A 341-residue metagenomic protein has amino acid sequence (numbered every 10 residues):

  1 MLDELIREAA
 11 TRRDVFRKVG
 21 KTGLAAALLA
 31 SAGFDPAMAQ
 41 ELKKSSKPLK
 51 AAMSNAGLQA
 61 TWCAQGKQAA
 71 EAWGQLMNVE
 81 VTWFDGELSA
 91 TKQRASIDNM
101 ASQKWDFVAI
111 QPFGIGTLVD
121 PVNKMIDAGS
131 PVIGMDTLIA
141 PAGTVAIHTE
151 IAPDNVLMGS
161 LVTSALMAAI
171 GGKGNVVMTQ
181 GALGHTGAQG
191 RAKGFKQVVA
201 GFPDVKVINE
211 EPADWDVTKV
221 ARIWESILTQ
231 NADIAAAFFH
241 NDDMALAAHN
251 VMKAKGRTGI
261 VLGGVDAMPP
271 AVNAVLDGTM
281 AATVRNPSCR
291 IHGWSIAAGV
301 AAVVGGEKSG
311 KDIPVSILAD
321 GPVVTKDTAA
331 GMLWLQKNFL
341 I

Functional and structural regions predicted by a protein language model:
M1-K18, A25-M38: N-terminal secretory signal peptides
M38-A51, Q75, G171-K173: Immediate post-signal peptide segment of exported/extracytoplasmic ligand-binding proteins
E41-L49, T179, L183, V198 (+1 more regions): Hinge/cleft segment of the Venus flytrap/periplasmic-binding protein
P48-A69, W73-M77, V81-N99, W105 (+4 more regions): Extracytoplasmic "Venus flytrap"
W62-M77, M158-V162, T186-V205, K219 (+4 more regions): Short, solvent-exposed amphipathic alpha-helices that sit in or adjacent to ligand/effector-binding or catalytic
Q93, E150-V176, K219-A221, M268-A271 (+1 more regions): Hydrophobic alpha-helical segments within soluble ligand-binding/sensing domains
P112-D127, F195, N209, A213-A274: Hydrophobic alpha-helical
G116-L157, A165-A168, N175, M268-L276 (+3 more regions): Flexible loop/hinge segments that line or gate small-molecule binding clefts
